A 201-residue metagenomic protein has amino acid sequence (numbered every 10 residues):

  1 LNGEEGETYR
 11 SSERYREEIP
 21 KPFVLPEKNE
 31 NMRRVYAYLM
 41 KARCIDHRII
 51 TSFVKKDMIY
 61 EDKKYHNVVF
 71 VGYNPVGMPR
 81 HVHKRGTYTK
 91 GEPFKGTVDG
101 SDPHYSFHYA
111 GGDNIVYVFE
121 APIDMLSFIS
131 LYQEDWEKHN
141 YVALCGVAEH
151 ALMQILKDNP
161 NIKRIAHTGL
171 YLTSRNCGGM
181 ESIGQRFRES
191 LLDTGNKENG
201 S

Functional and structural regions predicted by a protein language model:
L1-V68: TOPRIM metal-binding catalytic domain and adjacent DNA-binding surface shared by DnaG-type primases
N2, N29-N31, N67, N74 (+5 more regions): Detector for Asparagine
E5, S11, I19, R34 (+5 more regions): A general marker of short, structured functional hotspots
R14-V24, K28-E30, R34-V35, F70-K84 (+2 more regions): Short, Lys/Arg-enriched charge-dense amphipathic segments
Y36, M125, G184-Q185: A generic structural signal for short, well-ordered alpha-helical segments in conserved domains
K56-D57, G96-P103, C177-G184, R188: Glycine-centered flexibility motif
E61-D158: Phosphate-handling DNA/RNA-contact segment within nucleic-acid enzymes
S130-S201: TOPRIM fold recognition
